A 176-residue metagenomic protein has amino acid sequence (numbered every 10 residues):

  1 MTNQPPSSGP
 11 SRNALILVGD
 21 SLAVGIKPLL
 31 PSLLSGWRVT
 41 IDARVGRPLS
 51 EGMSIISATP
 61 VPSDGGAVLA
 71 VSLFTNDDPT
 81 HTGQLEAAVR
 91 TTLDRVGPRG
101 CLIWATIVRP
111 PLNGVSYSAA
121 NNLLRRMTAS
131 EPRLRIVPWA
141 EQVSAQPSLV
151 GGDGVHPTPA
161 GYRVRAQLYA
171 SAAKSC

Functional and structural regions predicted by a protein language model:
M1-N3, R12: Membrane-interface segments at or immediately adjacent to transmembrane helices that form the boundary between
S8-A88, P110-A119: Conserved SGNH/GDSL esterase-like catalytic core that processes O-acyl groups on lipids and polysaccharides
I16-V18, I103, R135-V137: Hydrophobic/aromatic beta-strand patches that form the interior of the parallel beta-sheet core in alpha/beta enzyme
D42-R44, A105, V137-Q142: Conserved beta-strand termini and adjacent loop/short-helix elements that scaffold enzyme active sites in alpha/beta
V89-D94: Histidine-anchored nucleotide/phosphate-binding helix
G97-C101: A short helix->loop->beta-strand "cap" motif at the edges of active sites that frequently abuts
P111-C176: Catalytic His-Asp segment of secreted/periplasmic serine-dependent ester chemistry enzymes
